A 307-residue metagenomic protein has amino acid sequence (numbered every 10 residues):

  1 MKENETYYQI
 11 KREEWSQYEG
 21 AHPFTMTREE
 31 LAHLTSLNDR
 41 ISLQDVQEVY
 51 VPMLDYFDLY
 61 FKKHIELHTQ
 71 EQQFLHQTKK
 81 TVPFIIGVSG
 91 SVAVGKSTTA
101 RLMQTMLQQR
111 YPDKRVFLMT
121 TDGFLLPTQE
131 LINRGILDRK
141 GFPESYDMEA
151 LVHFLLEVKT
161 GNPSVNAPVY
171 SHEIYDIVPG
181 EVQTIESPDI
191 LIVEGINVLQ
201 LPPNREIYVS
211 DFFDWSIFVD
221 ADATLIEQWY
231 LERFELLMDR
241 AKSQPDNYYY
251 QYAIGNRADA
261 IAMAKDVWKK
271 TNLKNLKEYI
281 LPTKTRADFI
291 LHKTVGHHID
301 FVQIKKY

Functional and structural regions predicted by a protein language model:
K2-H22, R28-E30, L34-L43, Q47 (+1 more regions): Conserved NTP phosphate-binding and transfer environment spanning the P-loop NTPase/kinase superfamily
T35-V49, F117-T120, F124-Y175: Conserved nucleotide-sensing/catalytic segment adjacent to the nucleotide-binding pocket in NTP-handling enzymes
I41-H76: N-terminal pre-Walker A segment at the start of P-loop NTPase domains
H64-K80, P245-D259: Short mixed-charge
H76, K80, A150-D211, W268-T283: Glycine-rich phosphate-binding loop used to anchor ATP phosphates in small-molecule kinases, encompassing both
K80-I86: Pre-Walker A (Motif I) flank of P-loop NTPase domains
I86-T105: Glycine-rich phosphate-binding P-loop
T105-F117: Post-Walker A helix-loop "phosphate-sensing" segment adjacent to the P-loop in P-loop NTPases
